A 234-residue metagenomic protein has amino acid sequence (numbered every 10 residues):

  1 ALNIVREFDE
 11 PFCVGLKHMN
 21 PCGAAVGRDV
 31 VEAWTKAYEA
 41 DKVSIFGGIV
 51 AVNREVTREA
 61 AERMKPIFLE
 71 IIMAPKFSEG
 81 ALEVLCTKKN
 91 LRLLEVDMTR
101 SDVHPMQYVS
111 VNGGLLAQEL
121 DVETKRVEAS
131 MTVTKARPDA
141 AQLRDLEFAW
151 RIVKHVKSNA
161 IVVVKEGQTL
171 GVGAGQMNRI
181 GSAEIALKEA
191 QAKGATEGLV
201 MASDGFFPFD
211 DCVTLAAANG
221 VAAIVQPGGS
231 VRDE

Functional and structural regions predicted by a protein language model:
A1-E234: ATP-dependent carboxylate/acyl-activation modules
